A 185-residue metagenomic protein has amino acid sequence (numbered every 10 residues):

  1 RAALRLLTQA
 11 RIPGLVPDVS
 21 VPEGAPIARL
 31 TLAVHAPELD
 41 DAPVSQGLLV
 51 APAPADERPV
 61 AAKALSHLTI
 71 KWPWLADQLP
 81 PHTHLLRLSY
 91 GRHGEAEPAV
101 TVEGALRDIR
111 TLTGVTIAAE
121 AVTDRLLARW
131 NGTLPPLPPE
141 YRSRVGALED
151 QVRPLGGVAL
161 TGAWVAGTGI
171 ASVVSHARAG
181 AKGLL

Functional and structural regions predicted by a protein language model:
R1-L86, G91-P98: Mid-domain catalytic core of redox enzymes that form a hydrophobic substrate pocket/lid adjacent to a catalytic redox
L65-L185: Conserved flavin/dinucleotide-binding core of flavoenzymes
